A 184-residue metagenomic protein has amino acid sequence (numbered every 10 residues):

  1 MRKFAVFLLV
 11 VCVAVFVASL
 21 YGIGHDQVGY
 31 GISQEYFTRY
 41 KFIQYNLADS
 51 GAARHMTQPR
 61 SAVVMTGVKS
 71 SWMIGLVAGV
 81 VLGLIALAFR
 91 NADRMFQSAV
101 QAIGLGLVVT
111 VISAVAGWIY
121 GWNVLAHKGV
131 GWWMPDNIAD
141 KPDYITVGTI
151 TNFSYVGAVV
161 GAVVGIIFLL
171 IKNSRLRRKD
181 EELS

Functional and structural regions predicted by a protein language model:
M1-V11: N-terminal membrane topogenic signal
R2, V77-L105, L169-S184: Cytoplasmic juxtamembrane regions at transmembrane-helix boundaries
V11-Q27, Q101-W122: Hydrophobic alpha-helical membrane-insertion segments
G24-K41, I119-W132: Membrane-helix interface motif
Q27-T57, A139, T151: P-loop potassium selectivity filter motif centered on the GYG triad
N46-G75: Interfacial helix-start motif at the membrane-water boundary
V109-S184: Alpha-helical transmembrane segments of multi-pass integral membrane proteins, characterized by long hydrophobic
